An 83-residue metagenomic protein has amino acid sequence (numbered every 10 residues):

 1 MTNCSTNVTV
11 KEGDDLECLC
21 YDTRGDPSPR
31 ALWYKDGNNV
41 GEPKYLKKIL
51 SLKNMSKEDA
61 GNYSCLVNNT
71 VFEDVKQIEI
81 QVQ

Functional and structural regions predicted by a protein language model:
S5-V10: Short beta-strand segments of immunoglobulin-like
L16-C18, P29, E58-V67: Conserved Ig-like domain signature around the intradomain disulfide
Y21-R24, N69: Non-cytosolic beta-sheet module surface loops
T23-K35: Solvent-exposed loop segments of extracellular immunoglobulin-like
G37-N39, V71: Solvent-exposed strand-loop boundary residues in beta-sheet-rich modules
N39-K47: Short beta-strand segments within Ig-like beta-sandwich modules, predominantly Fibronectin type-III
K53-S56: Short, flexible loop/turn segments at beta-strand junctions in immunoglobulin-like and fibronectin type III
S64-Q83: Extracellular/luminal immunoglobulin-like beta-sandwich modules
